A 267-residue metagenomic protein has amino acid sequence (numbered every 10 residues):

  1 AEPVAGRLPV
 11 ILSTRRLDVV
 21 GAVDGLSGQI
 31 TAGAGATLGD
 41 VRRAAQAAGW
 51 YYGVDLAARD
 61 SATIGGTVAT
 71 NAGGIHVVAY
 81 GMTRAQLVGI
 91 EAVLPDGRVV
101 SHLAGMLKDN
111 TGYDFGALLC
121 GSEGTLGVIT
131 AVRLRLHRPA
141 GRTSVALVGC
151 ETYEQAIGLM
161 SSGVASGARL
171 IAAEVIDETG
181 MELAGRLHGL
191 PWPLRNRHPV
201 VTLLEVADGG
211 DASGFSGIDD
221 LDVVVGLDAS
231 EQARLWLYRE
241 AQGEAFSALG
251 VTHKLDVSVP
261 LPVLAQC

Functional and structural regions predicted by a protein language model:
A1, A62-I64, M181: Short secondary-structure boundary/hinge segments and terminal tails
A1-L17, A32, Y52-V54: Glycine-rich N-terminal segment of FAD-binding domains in flavoprotein oxidoreductases, spanning the beta-loop-helix
A1-V4, V10-S13, T125-R133, V206-F215 (+1 more regions): Short, acidic (Asp/Glu-rich) active-site segment that either coordinates a divalent metal cofactor
R7-I11, N71-A72, L190-P191: Short, hinge-like loop/turn segments at secondary-structure boundaries
P9, S27-T31, V201: A generic structural signal for beta-strand entry/edge sites
R15-L17, L126, T179, S230: Short glycine-enriched loops at secondary-structure junctions
V19-V23, G28-V175: FAD-binding subdomain of flavoenzyme oxidoreductases
H137-R138, S144-C267: C-terminal substrate-recognition/cap domain of FAD-linked oxidoreductases
